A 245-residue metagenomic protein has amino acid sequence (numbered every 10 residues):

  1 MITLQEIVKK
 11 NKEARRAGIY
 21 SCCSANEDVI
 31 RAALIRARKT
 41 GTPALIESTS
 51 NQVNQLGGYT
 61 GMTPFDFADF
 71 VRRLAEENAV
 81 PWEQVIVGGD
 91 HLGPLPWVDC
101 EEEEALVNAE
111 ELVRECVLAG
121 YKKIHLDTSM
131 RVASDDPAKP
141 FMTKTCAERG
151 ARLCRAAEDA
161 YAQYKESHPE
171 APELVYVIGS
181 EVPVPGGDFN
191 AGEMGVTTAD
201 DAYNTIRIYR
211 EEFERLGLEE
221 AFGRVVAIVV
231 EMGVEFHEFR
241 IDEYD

Functional and structural regions predicted by a protein language model:
M1-A79, E83: Alpha/beta catalytic barrel-like cores
R16-E27, H91-N108, G192-T197, F239-I241: Active-site mouth loops of central-metabolism enzymes
G18-C23, A44-S48, E83-H91, K122-T128 (+2 more regions): Hydrophobic faces of well-ordered beta-strands that scaffold small-molecule active sites in alpha/beta enzyme cores
C22, T60, E102-A105, K139-T143: Alpha-helix N-cap/helix-initiation motif
R31-L34, L56-G58, V98, D135-D136 (+2 more regions): A short acidic (Asp/Glu
N51-Q55, L92-P96, R131-A133, P183-G187: Conserved radical SAM core fold
G61-T128: Well-ordered mid-protein domain cores that form the structural environment of catalytic cofactors
V107-K122, P137-A171, V175-D245: Active-site capping/gating regions of soluble enzymes
